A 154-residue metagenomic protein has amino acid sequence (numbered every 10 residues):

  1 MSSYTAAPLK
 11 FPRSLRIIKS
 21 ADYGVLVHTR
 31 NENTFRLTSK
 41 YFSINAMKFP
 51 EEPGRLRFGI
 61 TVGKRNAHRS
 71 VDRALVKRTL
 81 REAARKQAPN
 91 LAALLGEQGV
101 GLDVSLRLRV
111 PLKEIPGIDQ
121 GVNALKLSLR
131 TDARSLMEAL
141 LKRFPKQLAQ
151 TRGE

Functional and structural regions predicted by a protein language model:
M1-E154: Positively charged, solvent-exposed patches that mediate nucleic-acid binding
